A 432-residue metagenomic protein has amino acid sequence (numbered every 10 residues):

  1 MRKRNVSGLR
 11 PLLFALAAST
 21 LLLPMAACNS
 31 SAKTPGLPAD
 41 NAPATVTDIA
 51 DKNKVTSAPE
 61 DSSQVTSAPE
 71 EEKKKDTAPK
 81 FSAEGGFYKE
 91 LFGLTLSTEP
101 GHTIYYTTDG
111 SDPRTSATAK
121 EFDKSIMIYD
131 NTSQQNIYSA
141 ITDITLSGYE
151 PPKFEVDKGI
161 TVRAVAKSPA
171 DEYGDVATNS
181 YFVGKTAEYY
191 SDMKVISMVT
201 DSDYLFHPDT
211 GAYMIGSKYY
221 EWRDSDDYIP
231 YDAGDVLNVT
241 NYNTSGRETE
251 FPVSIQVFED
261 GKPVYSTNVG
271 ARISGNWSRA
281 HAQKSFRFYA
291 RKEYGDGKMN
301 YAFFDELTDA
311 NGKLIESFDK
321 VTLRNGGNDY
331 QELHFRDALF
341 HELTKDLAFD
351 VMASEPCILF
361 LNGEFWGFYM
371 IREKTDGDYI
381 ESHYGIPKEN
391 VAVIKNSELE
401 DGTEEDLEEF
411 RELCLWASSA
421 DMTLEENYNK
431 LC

Functional and structural regions predicted by a protein language model:
R2-L13: Bacterial N-terminal signal peptides that target proteins for export
A15, S19, P24, K33-E60 (+2 more regions): Short, compositionally stereotyped local motifs that mark structural "simplifiers"
T200-Y204, V257-E259, I273-W277, A290-K292 (+6 more regions): Short, flexible loop/turn elements at secondary-structure junctions
S278-N300, E381-N390: Short, His- and charge-rich active-site/binding loops that engage polyanionic ligands
Y301-N328, E364, M370-C432: ATP-dependent phospho-/nucleotidyl transfer catalytic cores
D329-F349: A conserved alpha-helical element in kinase catalytic cores
D346-F360: Short, well-structured beta-strand/strand-turn elements
